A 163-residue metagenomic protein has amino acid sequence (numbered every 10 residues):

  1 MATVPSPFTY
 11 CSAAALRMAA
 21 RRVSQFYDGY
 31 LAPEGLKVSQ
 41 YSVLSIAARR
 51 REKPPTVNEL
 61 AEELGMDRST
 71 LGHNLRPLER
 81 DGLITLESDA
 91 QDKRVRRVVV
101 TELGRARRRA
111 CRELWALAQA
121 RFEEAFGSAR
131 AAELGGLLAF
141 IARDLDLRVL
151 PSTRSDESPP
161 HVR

Functional and structural regions predicted by a protein language model:
M1-E34, D81, V162-R163: N-terminal leader segment of winged-helix/HTH proteins
M1-V4, S128-R163: C-terminal regulatory/oligomerization modules of transcriptional regulators
L16, L44-A47, L138: Hydrophobic structural patches
A19, V23, Y30, L64 (+2 more regions): Alpha-helical linker/hinge and terminal dimerization helices associated with HTH transcriptional regulators
R21, Q25-T70, R97, V149-S155 (+1 more regions): N-terminal helix-turn-helix DNA-binding core of bacterial DNA-binding proteins
R76-A139: Charged, amphipathic alpha-helical coiled-coil/dimerization segments
